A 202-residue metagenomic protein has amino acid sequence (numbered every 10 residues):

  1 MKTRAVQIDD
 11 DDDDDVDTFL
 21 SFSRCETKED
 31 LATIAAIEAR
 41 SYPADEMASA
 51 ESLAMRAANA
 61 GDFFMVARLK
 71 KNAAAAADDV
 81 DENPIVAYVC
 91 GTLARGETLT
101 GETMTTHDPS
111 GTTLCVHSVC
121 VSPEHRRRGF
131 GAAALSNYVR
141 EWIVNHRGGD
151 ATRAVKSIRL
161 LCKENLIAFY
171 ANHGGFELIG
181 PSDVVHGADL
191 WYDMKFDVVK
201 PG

Functional and structural regions predicted by a protein language model:
M1-F22, N72-V80, G148-A151, V199-G202: Eukaryotic N-terminal low-complexity, Ser/Thr- and Lys/Arg-rich leader segments that predominantly function as
D17-I34: A short beta-loop-alpha structural element at the N-terminal edge of CoA-dependent acyl/N-acetyltransferase catalytic
A35-E38, L53, W142, Y170: Hydrophobic alpha-helical core bundles mediating ligand binding, dimerization, or RNAP-core interactions
S41-V80, C90-T98, E102-M104: Active-site rim helix/loop that mediates acceptor-substrate recognition in acyltransferases
D62-F64, D189-M194: Short hydrophobic/aromatic beta-strand or adjacent loop that forms the aromatic wall/cage of a ligand/substrate-binding
A73-C120, H125-R126, A133-S136, E141 (+3 more regions): Conserved acyl-donor/pantetheine-binding loop and adjacent beta-alpha core of acyl/acetyltransferases and related
H146-R153, S157, C162-D189: Conserved active-site alpha-helix within GNAT-family acetyltransferase domains
